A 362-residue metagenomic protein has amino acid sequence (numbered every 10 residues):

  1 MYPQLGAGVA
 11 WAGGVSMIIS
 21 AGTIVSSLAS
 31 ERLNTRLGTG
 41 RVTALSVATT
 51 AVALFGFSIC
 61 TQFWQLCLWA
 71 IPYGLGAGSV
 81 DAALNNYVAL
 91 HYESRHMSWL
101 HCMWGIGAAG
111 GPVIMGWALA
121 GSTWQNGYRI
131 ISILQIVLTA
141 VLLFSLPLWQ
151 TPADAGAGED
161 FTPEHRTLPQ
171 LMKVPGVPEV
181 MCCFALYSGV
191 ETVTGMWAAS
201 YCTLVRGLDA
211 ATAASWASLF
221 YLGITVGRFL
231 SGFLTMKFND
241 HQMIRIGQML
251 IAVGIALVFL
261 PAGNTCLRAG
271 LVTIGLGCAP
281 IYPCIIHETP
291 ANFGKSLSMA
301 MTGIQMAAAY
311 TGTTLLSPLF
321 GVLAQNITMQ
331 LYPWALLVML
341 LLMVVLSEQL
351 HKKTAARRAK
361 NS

Functional and structural regions predicted by a protein language model:
M1-Y2, L33-N34, I114-T123, C202-T203 (+2 more regions): Interfacial helix-cap and linker-helix signal at transmembrane-aqueous boundaries of multi-pass secondary transporters
G6, G38, I59-W64, G207 (+2 more regions): Helix-breaking motifs and short loop linkers at transmembrane-helix boundaries and internal kinks in secondary membrane
V25-W64: Conserved MFS/SLC helix-loop-helix module at the cytosolic interface between two early adjacent transmembrane helices
S26-T39, G227-D240, A324-Q325: Helix-to-loop junctions at the C-terminal end of transmembrane segments in multipass secondary transporters
W69-M103: Cytoplasmic helix-loop-helix junction between adjacent transmembrane helices in 12-TM secondary transporters
G127-F144, P333-E348: Symmetry-related core transmembrane helices of the 12-TM Major Facilitator Superfamily/SLC fold
V174-S218, L222-T225: Extracytoplasmic gate region of multi-pass secondary transporters
N292-M329: A late C-terminal transmembrane helix in Major Facilitator Superfamily
